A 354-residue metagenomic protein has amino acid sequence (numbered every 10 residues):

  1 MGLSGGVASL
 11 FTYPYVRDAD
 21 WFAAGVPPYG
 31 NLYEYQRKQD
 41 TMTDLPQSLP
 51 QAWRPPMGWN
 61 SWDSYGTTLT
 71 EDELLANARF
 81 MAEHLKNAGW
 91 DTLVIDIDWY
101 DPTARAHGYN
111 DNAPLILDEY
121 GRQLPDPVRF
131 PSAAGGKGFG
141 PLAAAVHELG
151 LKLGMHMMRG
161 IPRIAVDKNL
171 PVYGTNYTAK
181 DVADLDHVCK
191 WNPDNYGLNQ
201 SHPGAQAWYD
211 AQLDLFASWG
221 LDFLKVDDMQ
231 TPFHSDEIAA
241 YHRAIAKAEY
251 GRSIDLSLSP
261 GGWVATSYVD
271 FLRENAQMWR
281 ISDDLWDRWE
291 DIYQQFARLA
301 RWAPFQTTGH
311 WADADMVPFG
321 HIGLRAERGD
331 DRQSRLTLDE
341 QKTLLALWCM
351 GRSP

Functional and structural regions predicted by a protein language model:
M1-H84: Carbohydrate-recognition beta-sandwich/jelly-roll modules in extracellular/periplasmic carbohydrate-active proteins
Q36-Q47, F139, P203-L213, A240 (+1 more regions): Alpha-helical scaffolding within the catalytic cores of extracellular/periplasmic polymer-degrading hydrolases
Q51, P55-S61, G89-D96, D101 (+7 more regions): Structural recognition of the beta-strand scaffold that forms the well-ordered cores of secreted hydrolase catalytic
M57-Y65, D194-L198, D222-L224, D331-R332: Glycine- and acidic
W62-T67, D98-P102, R159-R163, D228-P232 (+2 more regions): Solvent-exposed loop/turn segments at secondary-structure junctions within structured extracellular/periplasmic domains
E73, N77, M81-F223, D228 (+1 more regions): Aromatic-lined carbohydrate-binding/catalytic grooves of carbohydrate-active enzymes
Y177-V188, N199-S201, A207, A211 (+1 more regions): Glycan-recognition surfaces
Q212-G262: Extracytoplasmic, non-cytosolic globular domains
